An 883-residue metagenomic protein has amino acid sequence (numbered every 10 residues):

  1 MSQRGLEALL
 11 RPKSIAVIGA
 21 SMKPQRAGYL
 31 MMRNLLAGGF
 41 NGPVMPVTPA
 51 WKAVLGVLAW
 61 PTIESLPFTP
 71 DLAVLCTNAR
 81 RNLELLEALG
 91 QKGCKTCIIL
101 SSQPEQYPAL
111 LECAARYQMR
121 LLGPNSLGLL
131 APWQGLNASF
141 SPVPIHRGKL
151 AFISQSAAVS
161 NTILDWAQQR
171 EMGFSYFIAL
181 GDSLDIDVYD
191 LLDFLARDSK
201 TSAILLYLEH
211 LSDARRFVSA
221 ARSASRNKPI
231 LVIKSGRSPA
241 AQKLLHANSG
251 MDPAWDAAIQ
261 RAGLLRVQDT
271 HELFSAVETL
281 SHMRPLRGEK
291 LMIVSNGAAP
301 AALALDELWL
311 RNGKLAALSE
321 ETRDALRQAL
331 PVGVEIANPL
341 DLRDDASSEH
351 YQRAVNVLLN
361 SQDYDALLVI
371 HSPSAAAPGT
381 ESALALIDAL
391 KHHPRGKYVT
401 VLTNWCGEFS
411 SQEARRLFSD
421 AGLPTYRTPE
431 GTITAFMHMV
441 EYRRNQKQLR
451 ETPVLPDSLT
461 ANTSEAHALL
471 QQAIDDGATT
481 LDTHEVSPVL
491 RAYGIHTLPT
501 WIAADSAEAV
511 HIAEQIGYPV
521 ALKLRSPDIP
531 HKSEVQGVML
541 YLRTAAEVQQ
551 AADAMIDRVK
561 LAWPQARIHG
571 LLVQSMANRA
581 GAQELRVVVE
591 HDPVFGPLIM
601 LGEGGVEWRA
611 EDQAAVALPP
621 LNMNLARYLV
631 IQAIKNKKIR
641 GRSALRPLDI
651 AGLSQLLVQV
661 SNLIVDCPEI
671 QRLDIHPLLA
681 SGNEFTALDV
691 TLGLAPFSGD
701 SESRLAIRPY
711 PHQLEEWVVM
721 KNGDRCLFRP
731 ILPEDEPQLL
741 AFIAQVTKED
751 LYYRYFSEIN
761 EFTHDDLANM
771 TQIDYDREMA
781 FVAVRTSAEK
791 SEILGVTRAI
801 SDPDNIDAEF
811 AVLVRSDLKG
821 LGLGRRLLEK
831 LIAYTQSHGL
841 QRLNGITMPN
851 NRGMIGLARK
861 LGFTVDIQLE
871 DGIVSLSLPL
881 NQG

Functional and structural regions predicted by a protein language model:
M1-D689, F697: Catalytic-core regions of core metabolic enzymes, especially those transforming organic acids/acyl-group intermediates
R543-A545, G693, I731-E734: A short, sequence-level motif marking secondary-structure junctions
D674, G693, G824, L828: Acidic, glycine-enriched active-site microenvironments
T691-G693, L878: Short, basic/aromatic-enriched C-terminal tail that caps enzymatic domains
S698-G883: Long, contiguous binding/interaction regions
